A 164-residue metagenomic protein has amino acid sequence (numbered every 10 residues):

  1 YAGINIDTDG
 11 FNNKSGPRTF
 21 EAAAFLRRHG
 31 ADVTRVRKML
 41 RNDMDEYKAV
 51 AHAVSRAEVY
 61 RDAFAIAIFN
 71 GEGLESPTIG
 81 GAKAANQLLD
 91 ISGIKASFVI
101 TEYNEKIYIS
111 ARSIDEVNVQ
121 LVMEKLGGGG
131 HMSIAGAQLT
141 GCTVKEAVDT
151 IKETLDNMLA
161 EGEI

Functional and structural regions predicted by a protein language model:
Y1, I6-K125, G130-I164: Hydrophobic helix-and-loop "lid/oligomerization" segment in the mid-to-C-terminal part of catalytic domains
